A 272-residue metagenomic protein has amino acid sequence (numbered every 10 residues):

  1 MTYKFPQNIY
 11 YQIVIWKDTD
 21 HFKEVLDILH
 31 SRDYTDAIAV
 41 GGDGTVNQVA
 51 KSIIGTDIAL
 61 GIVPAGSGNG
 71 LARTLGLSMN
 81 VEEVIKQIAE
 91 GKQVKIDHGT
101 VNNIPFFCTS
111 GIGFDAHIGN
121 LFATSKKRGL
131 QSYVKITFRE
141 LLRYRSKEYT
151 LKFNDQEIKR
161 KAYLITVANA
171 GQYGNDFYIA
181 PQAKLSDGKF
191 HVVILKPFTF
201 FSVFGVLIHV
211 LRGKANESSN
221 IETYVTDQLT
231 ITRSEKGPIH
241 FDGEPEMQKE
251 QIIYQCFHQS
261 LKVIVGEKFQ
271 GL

Functional and structural regions predicted by a protein language model:
M1-A37, N47, K51, Q156 (+1 more regions): ATP/NTP phosphate-donor binding region
W16, G55-A59, A65-Y163: Catalytic core of DAGKc-family lipid kinases
V40-G42, V63-A65: Glycine-rich beta-strand-to-loop/alpha-helix junction loops that act as flexible
Q48-A50, L71-R73, D176-F177, F204 (+1 more regions): Short glycine-/acidic-enriched loop or helix-start segments at secondary-structure transitions that form or flank
I104-S110, K159-R160, L164-A168, Y173-G174 (+4 more regions): Short hydrophobic-aromatic micro-motifs
R145-K147, K161-Y163, S186-H191, V225-D227: A generic structural signal for short beta-strands and their flanking turns/coil linkers
K159, I194-L272: ATP/nucleoside-binding phosphotransfer catalytic cores, i.e., glycine-rich phosphate-binding loops
T166-V206, R212-A215: Internal helical hairpin/lid segments
